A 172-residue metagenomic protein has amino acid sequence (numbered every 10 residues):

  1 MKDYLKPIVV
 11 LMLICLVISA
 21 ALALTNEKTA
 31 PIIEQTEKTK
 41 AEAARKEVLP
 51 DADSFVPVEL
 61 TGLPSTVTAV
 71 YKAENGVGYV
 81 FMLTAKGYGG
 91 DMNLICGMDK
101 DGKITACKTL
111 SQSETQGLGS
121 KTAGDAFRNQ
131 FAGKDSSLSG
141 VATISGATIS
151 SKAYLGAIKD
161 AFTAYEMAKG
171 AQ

Functional and structural regions predicted by a protein language model:
K2-Q172: Flexible, solvent-exposed loop/hinge segments and secondary-structure transition points
